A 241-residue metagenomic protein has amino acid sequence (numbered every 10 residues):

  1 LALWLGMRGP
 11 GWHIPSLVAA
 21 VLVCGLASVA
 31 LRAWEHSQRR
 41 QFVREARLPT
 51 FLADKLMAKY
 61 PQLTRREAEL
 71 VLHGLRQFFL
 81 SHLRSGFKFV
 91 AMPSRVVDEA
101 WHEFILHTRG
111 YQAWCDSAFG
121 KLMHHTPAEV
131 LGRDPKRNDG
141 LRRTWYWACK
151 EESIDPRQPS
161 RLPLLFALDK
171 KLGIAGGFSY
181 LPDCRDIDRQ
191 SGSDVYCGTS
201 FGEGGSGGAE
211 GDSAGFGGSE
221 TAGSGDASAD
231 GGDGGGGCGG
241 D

Functional and structural regions predicted by a protein language model:
A2-G6, W12, R109, F119-G120: Long C-terminal interaction/binding lobes of large macromolecular proteins
W4-C24: Hydrophobic alpha-helical transmembrane segments
I14, L26-K55: Transmembrane-cytosolic junction motif
V43-R47, R66, L70, K136: Alpha-helix boundary/N-cap detector
F51-P93: Acidic, Ser/Thr-rich low-complexity segments on the non-lumenal side of membrane proteins
K88-K171: Short, structured secondary-structure elements that scaffold catalytic or ligand/cofactor-binding regions
P156, S160-D241: Short hydrophobic helical membrane-anchoring segments positioned at the boundary with long low-complexity
